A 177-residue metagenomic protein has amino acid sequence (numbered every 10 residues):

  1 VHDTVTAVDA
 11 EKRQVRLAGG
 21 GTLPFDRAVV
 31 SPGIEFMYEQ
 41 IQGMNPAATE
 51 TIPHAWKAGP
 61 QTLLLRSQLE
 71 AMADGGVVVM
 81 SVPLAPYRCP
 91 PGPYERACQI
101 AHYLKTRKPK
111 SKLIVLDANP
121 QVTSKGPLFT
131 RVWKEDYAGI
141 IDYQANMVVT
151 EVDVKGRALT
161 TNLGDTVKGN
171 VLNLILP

Functional and structural regions predicted by a protein language model:
V1-A7, K12-V15, H102-P177: A Rossmann-like FAD-binding core segment of flavoenzymes
V1-E95, H102-T106, N173: FAD-binding core/adjacent interface of flavoenzyme oxidoreductases
E95-R96, T130: Short secondary-structure boundary/capping segments
